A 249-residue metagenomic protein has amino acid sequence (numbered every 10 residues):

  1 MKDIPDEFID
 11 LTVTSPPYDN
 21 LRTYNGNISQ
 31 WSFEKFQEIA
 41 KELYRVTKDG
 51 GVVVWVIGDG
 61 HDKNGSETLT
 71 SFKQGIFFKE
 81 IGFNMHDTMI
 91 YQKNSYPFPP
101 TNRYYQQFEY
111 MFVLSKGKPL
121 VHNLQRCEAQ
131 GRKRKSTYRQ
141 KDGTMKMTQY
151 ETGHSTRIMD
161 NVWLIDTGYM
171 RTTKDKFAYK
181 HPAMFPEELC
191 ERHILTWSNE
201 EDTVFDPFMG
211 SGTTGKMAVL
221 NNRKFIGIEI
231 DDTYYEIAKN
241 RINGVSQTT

Functional and structural regions predicted by a protein language model:
M1-I237, N243-G244: Core catalytic lobe of class I
